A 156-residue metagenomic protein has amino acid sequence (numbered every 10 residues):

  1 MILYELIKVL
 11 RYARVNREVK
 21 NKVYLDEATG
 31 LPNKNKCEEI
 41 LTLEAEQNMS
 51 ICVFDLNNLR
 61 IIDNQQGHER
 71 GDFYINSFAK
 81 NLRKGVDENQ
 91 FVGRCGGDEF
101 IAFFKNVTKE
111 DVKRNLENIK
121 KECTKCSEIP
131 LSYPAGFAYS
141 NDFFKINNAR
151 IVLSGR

Functional and structural regions predicted by a protein language model:
M1-R17, N115, K121, K125 (+1 more regions): Regulatory sensory/coupling modules that transmit signals to nucleotide-handling catalytic cores
N21-Y24, G30-S50, N57-D87, G93-G97 (+4 more regions): Conserved long alpha-helical elements within nucleotide-processing catalytic cores of c-di-GMP signaling and class III
L31, L56, V107, A138-S140: Hydrophobic pocket-lining residues within nucleotide cofactor-binding pockets
S50, F103, E128-R156: A short glycine-enriched loop-to-beta-strand structural element that forms part of the catalytic core of nucleotide
F78, N118-I119, S132-F137: Extended, non-catalytic scaffold segments that flank or surround catalytic motifs
K84-N89, N118-P130: Short catalytic/binding micro-motifs of nucleotide second-messenger systems
K109-R114, K145: Short, conserved charged micro-motifs
